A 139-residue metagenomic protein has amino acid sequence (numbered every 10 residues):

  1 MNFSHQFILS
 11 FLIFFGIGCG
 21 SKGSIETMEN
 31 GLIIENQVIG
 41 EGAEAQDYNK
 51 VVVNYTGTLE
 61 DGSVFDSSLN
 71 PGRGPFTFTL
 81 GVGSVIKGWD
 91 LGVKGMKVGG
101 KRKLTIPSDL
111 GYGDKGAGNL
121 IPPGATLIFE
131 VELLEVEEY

Functional and structural regions predicted by a protein language model:
N2-Y139: Cross-family detector of peptidyl-prolyl cis-trans isomerase
